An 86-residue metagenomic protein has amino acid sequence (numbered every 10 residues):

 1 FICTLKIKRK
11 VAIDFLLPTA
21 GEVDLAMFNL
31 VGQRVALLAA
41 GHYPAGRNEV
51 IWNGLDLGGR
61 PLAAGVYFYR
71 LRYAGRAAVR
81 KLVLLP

Functional and structural regions predicted by a protein language model:
F1-M27, W52: Glycine-centered coil/turn sites that cap beta-strands in beta-rich domains
L5-R9, G32, R70: Intrinsically disordered, low-complexity regions enriched in polar/acidic and amide residues
K10, D24, A45-G46, F68 (+1 more regions): Generic alpha-helical hydrophobic packing signal
A20, A39-A74: Short, surface-exposed loop/turn motifs with a glycine/proline- and acidic-biased composition
F28-V35, Y67: Short, glycine-anchored, charge-dense loop/turn motifs used at functional sites
R34-L37, I51, K81: Conserved beta-strand positions that form and line the central face of beta-propeller blades
R76-R80: Extracellular and select intracellular beta-sandwich modules with Ser/Thr-enriched, small-residue motifs on
L82-P86: Short beta-strand edge segments in extracellular beta-sheet folds
